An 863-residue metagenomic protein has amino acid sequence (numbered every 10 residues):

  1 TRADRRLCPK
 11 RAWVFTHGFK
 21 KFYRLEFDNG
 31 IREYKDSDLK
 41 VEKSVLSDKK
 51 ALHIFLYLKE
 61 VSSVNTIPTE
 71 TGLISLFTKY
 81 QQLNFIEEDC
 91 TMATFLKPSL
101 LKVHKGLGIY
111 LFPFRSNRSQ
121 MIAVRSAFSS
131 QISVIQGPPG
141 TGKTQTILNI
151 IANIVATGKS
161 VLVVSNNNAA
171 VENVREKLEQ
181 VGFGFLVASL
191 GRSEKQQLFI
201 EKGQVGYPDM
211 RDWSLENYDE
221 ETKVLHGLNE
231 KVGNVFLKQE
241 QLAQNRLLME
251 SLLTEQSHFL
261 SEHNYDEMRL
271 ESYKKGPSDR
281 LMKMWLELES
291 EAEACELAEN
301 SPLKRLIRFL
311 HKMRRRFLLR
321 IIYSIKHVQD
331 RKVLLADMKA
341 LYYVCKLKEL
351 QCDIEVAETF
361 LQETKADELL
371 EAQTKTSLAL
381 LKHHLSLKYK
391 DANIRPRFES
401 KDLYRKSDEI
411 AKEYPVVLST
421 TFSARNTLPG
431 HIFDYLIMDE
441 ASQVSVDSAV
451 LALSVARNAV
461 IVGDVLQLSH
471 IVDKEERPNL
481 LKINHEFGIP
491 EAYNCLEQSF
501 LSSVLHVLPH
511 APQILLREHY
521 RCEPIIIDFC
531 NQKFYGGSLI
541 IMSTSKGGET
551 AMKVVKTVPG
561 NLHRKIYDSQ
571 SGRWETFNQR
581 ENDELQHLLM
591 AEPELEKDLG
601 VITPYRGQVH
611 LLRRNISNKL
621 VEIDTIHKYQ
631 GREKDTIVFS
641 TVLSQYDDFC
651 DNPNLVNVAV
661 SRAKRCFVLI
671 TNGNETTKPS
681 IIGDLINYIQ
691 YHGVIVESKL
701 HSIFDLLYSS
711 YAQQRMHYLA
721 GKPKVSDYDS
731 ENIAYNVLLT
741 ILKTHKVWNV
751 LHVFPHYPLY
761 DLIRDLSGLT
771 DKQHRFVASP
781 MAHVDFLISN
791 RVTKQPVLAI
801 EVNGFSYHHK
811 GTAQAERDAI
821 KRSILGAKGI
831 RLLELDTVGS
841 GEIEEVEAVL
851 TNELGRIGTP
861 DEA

Functional and structural regions predicted by a protein language model:
T1, F185, R192-Q197, E201 (+1 more regions): Charged C-terminal transducer/switch regions of large nucleotide-driven machines
T1-I67, A441: Conserved ASCE P-loop ATPase motor domains encompassing nucleic-acid-directed helicases/translocases
A12-F15, F27-N29, L100-W213, Y273-S290 (+2 more regions): ASCE P-loop NTPase helicase motor core
K40-R115, E289-F433: Conserved helicase NTPase catalytic core signature
E475-I514, Y646-H745, N749: Helicase C-terminal subdomain and adjacent C-terminal extension
S538-R614: Conserved helicase/translocase motor-coupling segment
E584, A591-I602, G607-S661, R665-K678 (+2 more regions): Conserved helicase C-terminal RecA-like lobe
L700-A863: Nucleic-acid endo/exonuclease domains
